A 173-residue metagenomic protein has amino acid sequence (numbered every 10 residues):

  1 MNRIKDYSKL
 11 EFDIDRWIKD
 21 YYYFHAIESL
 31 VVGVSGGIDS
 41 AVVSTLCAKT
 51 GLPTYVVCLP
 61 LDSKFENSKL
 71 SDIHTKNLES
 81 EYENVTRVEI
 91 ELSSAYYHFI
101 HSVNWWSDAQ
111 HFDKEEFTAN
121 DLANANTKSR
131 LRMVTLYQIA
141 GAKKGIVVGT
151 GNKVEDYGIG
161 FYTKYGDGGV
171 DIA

Functional and structural regions predicted by a protein language model:
M1-T163: ATP-dependent adenylation/nucleotidyltransferase module used to activate substrates
G160-A173: A mobile, often basic/glycine-rich helix-loop segment that functions as the active-site lid/recognition loop
